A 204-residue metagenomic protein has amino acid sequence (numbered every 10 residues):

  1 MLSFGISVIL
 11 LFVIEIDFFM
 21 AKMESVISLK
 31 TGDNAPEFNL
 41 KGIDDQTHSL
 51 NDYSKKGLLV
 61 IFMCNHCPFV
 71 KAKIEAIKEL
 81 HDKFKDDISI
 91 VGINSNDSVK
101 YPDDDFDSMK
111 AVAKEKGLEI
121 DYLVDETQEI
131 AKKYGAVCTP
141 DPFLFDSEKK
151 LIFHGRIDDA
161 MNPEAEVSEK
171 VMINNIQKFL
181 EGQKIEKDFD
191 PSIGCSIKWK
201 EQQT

Functional and structural regions predicted by a protein language model:
S3-F19: Short, Lys/Arg-enriched N-terminal segments with co-localized hydrophobic residues within the first ~10-30 amino acids
F19-L180, K184-D188, S196-T204: Chalcogenol-based redox active-site neighborhoods
